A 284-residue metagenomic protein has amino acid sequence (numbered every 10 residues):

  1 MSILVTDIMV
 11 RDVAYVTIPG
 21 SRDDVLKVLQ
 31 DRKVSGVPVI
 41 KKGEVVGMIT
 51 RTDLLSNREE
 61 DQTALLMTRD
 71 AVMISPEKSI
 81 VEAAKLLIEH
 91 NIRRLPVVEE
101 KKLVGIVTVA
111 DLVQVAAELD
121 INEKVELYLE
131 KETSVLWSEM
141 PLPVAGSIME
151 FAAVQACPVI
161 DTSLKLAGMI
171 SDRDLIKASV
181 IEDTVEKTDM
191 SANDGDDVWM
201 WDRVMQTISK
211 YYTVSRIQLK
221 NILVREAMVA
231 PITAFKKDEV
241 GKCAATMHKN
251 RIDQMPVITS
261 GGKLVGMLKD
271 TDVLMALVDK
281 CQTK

Functional and structural regions predicted by a protein language model:
M1-K284: Tandem CBS (Cystathionine beta-synthase) repeat/Bateman regulatory domains
